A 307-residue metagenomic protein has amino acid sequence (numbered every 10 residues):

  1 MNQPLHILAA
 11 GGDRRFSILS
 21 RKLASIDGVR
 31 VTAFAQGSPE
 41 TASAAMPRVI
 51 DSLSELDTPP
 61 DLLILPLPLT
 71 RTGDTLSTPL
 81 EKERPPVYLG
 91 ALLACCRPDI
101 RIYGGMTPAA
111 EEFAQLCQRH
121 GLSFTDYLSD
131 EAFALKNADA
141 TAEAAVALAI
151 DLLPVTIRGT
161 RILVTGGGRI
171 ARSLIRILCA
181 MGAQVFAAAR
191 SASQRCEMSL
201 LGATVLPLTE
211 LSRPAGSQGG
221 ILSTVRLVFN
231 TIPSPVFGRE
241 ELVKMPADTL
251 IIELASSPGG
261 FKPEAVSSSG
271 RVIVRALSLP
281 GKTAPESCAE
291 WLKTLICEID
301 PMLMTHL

Functional and structural regions predicted by a protein language model:
M1-C117, S123-F124, L295, I299 (+1 more regions): N-terminal ligand-binding/catalytic initiation module
N2-P4, D99, R158-R161, D248: Phosphate-coordination loops involved in phosphoryl transfer and adenosine-cofactor binding
H6-I18, L23, R158-L178: Glycine-rich adenosine-cofactor-binding loop
R14, S38, A192-S193, S256-P258: Helix N-cap at the beta1-alpha1 junction of Rossmann-like dinucleotide-binding domains, i.e., the first residues
I26-S43, M181-G202: NAD(P)-binding Rossmann-fold cofactor-contacting core
I50, D57, R71-G73, Y88-C95 (+2 more regions): Rossmann-like adenosine-cofactor binding region
R101, M106-T125, L254-P301: Rossmann-fold NAD(P)-binding glycine/threonine-rich loop
E131-I150: A glycine-rich, Thr/Ser-enriched phosphate-binding loop motif common to dinucleotide/cofactor-binding enzymes
